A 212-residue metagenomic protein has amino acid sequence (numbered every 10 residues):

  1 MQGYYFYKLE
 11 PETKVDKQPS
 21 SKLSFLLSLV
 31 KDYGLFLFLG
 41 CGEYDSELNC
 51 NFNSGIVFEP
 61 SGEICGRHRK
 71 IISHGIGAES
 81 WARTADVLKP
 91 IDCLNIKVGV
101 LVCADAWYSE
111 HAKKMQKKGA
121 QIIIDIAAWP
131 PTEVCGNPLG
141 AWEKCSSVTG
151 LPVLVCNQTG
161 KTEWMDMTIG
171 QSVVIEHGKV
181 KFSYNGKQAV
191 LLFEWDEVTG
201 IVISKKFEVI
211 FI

Functional and structural regions predicted by a protein language model:
M1, C41-E43, C103, A128 (+1 more regions): Short, well-ordered beta-to-alpha junction loops that form the rim of enzyme active sites and present histidine/acidic
M1-V15, D125-I126: Short, conserved active-site loops that position catalytic residues or coordinate cofactors/metal ions across diverse
Y4-Y7, K89-C93, A120-I123: A short alpha-helix capping/helix-coil boundary motif
Y5, G42, W107: Gly/Ser/Thr-rich beta-alpha loop segments that engage phosphate groups in nucleotides
D16-F38, W107-V190: CN hydrolase (nitrilase-like) catalytic-core segments centered on the catalytic cysteine and neighboring Lys/Glu
L39-C41, S54-V57, K89, Q171-V174 (+1 more regions): Short beta-strand scaffold segments in enzyme catalytic cores
Y44-E47, K161-T162: Short glycine/acidic-enriched loop and turn motifs that connect beta-strands
E47-K118, P131-K144, W195-I212: Active-site catalytic loop in hydrolytic enzyme cores
